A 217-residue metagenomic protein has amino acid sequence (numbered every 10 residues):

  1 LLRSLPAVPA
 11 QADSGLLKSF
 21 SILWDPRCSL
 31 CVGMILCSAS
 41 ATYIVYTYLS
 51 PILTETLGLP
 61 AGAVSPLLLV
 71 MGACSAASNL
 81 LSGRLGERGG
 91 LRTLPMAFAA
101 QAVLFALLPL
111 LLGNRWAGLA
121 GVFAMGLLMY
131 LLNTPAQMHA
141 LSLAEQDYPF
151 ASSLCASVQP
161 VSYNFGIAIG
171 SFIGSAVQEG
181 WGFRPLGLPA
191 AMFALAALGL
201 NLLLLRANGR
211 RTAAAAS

Functional and structural regions predicted by a protein language model:
L1-Q11, L200-L204: C-terminal membrane-cytosol helix-exit motif in multi-pass small-molecule transporters
W24-V45, F123-L127: Pair of pore-lining "gating" transmembrane helices in MFS-fold secondary transporters
T47-G62, S142-E145: Short amphipathic helix-loop junctions that connect adjacent transmembrane helices in Major Facilitator Superfamily/SLC
P60, N114, S175-L195: A membrane-interface helix-boundary motif in multi-pass transporters
S78-G90, Q178: Helix-to-loop junctions at the C-terminal end of transmembrane segments in multipass secondary transporters
R92-A136: C-terminal transmembrane helical hairpin of 12-TM major facilitator-type secondary transporters
L131-D147: Intracellular juxtamembrane helix-capping segments at the cytosolic ends of symmetry-related transmembrane helices
L143-W181: A late C-terminal transmembrane helix in Major Facilitator Superfamily
